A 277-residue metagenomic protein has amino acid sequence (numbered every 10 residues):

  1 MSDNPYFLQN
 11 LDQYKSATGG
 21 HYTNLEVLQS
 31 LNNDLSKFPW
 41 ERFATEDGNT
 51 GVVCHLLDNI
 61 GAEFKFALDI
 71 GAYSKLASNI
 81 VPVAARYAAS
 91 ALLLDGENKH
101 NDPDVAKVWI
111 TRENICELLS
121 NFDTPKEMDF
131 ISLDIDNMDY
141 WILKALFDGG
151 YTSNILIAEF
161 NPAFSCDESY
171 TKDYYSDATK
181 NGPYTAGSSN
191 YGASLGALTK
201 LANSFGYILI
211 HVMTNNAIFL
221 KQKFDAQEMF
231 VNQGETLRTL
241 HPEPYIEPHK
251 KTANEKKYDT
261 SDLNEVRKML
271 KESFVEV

Functional and structural regions predicted by a protein language model:
M1-P39, T260-V277: Membrane-proximal basic amphipathic "stem/tether" segments
N4-L8, K107, N154: Low-complexity, intrinsically disordered short peptide segments enriched in small/polar/basic residues
Y6-F7, Q13-Y14, T18, A84-N98 (+1 more regions): Short, Lys/Arg-enriched charge-dense amphipathic segments
D12, H55, T199-L201: Short, hydrophobic/amphipathic alpha-helical patches that form generic packing surfaces within helical domains
K15-T18, L57, G61, D123 (+2 more regions): Generic secondary-structure transition motif, activating predominantly at the C-termini of alpha-helices
V27, G51-C54, T179-Y184: A broad, low-specificity signal for short, low-complexity segments enriched in glycine/proline and polar/charged
D34-L133, N137-Y140, P162-S165, E247-V266: SAM cofactor-binding core of SAM-dependent methyltransferases, primarily the Rossmann-like beta-alpha-beta module
D69, E127-L133, N137-V277: Conserved acidic-Pro-Pro-aromatic motif
